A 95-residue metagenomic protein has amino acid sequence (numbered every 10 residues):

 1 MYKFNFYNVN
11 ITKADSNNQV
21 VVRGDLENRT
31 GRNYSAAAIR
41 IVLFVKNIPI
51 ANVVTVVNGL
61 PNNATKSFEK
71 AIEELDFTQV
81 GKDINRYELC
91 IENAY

Functional and structural regions predicted by a protein language model:
M1-Q19, I84, E88: Transition segment at domain starts
Y2-F6, F44-T55: Short beta-strand and strand-turn-strand segments in soluble, beta-rich domains
V20-N28: Short, well-ordered beta-strand segments enriched in hydrophobic/aromatic residues
E27-N33, D76: Short, acidic/polar linear motifs in exposed loop/turn regions
R32-A36, I50: Short acidic/proline- and small/hydrophobic-mixed sequence motifs that coincide with surface turns and coil-to-beta
I50-T78: Intrinsically disordered, low-complexity Pro/Gly/Ser/Thr-rich segments with frequent PxxP/GP/PP motifs and embedded
E69, E73-Y95: Terminal connector regions
